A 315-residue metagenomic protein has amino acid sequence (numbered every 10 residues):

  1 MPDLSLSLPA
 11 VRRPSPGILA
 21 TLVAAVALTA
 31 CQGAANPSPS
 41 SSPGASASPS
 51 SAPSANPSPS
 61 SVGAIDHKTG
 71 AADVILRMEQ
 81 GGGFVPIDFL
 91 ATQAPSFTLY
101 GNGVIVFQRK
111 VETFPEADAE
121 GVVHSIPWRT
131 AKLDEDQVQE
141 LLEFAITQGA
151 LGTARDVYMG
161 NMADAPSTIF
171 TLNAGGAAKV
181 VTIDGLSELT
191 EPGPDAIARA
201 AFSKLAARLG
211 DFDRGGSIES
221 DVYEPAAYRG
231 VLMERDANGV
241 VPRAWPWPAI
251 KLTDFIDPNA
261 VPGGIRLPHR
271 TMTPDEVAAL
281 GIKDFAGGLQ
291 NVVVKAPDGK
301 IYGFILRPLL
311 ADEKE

Functional and structural regions predicted by a protein language model:
P2, Q32-A34, P43-F89, Q148-E315: Short, well-ordered, aromatic-rich surface patches in folded extracellular/luminal domains
D3-A20: Bacterial N-terminal signal peptides that target proteins for export
A27-A30: C-terminal motif of bacterial Sec signal peptides marking the signal peptidase cleavage site
P57-K110, F114-P127, K132-E135: An N-terminus-focused feature that recognizes amino-terminal "leader" regions
G101-N102, D134-V138, L172-A178: A short, structured loop/turn motif at beta-sheet edges
D134-L142, A198-A201, L205: Stable alpha-helical elements in mature extracytoplasmic
